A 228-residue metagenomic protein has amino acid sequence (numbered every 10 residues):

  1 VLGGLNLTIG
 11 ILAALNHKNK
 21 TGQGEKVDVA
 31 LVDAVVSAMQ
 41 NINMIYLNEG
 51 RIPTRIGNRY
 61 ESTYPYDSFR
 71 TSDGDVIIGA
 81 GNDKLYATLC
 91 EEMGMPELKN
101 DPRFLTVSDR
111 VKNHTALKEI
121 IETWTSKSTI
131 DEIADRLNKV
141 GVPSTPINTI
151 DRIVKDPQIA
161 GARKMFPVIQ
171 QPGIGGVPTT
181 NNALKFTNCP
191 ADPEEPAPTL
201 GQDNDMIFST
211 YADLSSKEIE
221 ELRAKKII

Functional and structural regions predicted by a protein language model:
V1-G10, A14-K20, T199, D203-I228: N-terminal helix-loop segment corresponding to the beta1-alpha1 unit of nucleotide/adenylate-binding folds
V1-V76, A80-G81: Active-site-adjacent "lid/gating" segments in soluble enzymes
G24-V32, R136, I219-R223: Beta-strand segments within the central parallel beta-sheet cores of soluble alpha/beta enzyme folds
Y64-V140, S144: Aromatic-enriched alpha-helical interface/lid elements that frame and gate functional surfaces
N100-K112, N148-K155, K217-I228: Short linear loop/turn motifs
L105, Q170-E221: Flexible, small-/acidic-enriched active-site or ligand-binding loops
K139-D192: A glycine-rich dinucleotide-binding beta-alpha-beta segment and adjacent secondary-structure elements that constitute
